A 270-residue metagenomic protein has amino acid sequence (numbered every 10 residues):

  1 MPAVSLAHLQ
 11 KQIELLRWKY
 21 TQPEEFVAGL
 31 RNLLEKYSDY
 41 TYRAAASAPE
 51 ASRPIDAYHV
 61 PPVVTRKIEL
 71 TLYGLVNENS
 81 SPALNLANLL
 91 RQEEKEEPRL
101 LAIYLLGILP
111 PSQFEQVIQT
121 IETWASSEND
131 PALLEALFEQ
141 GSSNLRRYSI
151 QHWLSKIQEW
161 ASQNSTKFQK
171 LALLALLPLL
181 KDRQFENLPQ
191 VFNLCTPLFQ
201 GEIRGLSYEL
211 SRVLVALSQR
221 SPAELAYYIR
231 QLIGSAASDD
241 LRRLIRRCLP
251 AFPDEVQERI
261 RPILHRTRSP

Functional and structural regions predicted by a protein language model:
M1-L89, I233-P270: N-terminal alpha-helical scaffold/docking segments in eukaryotic complex subunits
Y37, T71-N79, I108-S112, N144-Y148 (+3 more regions): Residue-level signature of the C-terminal ends
H59-L72, N85-N88, E96-I108, T123 (+1 more regions): Non-membrane alpha-helical segments in proteins
P62-R66, P98-R99, P131-E135, F168-K170 (+3 more regions): Residue-level detector of extended alpha-helical repeat arrays and alpha-solenoid scaffolds
E78-N88, P111-T123, R147-E159, F185-P197 (+2 more regions): Amphipathic alpha-helical scaffolding segments comprising HEAT/armadillo-like alpha-solenoid repeats
E96, S127-A132, T166-K167, Q200 (+4 more regions): Alpha-helix N-cap/helix-start positions at coil->helix boundaries
A102, L137-F138, A172, L210 (+2 more regions): Conserved hydrophobic register position within alpha-solenoid helical repeats
P131-P197: Histidine/lysine/aspartate-rich catalytic loop segments that bind and position anionic ligands
